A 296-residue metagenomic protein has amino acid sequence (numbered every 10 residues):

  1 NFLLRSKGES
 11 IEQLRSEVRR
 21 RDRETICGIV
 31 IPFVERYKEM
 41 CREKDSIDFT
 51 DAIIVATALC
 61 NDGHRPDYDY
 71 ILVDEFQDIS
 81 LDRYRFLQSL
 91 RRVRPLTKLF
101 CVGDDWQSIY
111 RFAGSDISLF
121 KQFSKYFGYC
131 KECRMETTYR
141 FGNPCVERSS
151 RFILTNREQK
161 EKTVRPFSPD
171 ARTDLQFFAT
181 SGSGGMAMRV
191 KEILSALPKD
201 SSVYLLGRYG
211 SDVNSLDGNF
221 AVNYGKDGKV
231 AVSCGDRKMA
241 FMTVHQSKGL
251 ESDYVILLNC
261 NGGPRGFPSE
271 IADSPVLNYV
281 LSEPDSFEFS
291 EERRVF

Functional and structural regions predicted by a protein language model:
N1-I29: N-terminal accessory segments
R19-Q122, T137, G249: Conserved helicase NTPase motor core
I71-E75, V102, K226-R265, V295: Conserved helicase core region in the C-terminal RecA-like lobe
P95-T97, D104-W106, F127-E132, A171-T173 (+2 more regions): Short glycine-/polar-rich loops that comprise or flank the Walker A/P-loop and associated switch/sensor motifs
Q107-P166: Conserved coupling/interface region of RecA-like P-loop/ASCE motor cores
C130-T137, E158-G207, M239: Inter-lobe coupling/hinge region of RecA-like P-loop helicase motors
K199, S247-F296: Conserved helicase C-terminal RecA-like lobe
S211-K229: Conserved helicase motor "Helicase C" RecA-like lobe of SF1/SF2 P-loop NTPases
